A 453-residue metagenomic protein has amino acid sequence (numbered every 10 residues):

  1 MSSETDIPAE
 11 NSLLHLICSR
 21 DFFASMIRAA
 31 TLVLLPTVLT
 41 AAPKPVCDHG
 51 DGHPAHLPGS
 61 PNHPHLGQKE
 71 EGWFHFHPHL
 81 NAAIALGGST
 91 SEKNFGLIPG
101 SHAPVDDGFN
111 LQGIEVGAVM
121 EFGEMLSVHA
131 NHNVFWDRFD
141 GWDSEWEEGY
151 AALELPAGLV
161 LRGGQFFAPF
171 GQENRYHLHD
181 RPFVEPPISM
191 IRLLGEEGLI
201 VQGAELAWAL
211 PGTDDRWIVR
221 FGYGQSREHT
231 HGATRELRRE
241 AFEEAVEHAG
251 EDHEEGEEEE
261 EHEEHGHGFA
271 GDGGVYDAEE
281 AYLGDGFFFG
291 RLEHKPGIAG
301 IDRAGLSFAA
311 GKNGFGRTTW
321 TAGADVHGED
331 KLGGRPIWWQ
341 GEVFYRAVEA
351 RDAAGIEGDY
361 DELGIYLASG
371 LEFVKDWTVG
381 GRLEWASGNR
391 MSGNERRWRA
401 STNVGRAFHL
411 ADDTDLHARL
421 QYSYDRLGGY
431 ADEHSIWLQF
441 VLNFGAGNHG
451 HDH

Functional and structural regions predicted by a protein language model:
I17, F23, I27, L32-L35 (+4 more regions): N-terminal periplasmic/intermembrane-space "pro-region" immediately following the signal or transit peptide
G67-E92, P104-H229, G286, E293-G300 (+2 more regions): Outer membrane beta-barrel
E71-H77, A83, F95-G96, H294-N389 (+1 more regions): Detector for outer-membrane/organellar transmembrane beta-barrel domains, recognizing the amphipathic beta-strand
N81-G87, H132-F135, F166-A168, G222-S226 (+5 more regions): Outer-membrane beta-barrel pore domains and translocons
D107-I114, D143-E147, G198-Q202, G284-F288 (+4 more regions): Residues that define the transmembrane beta-barrel architecture of outer-membrane proteins
E115-G117, G149-A152, E205-A207, R291-E293 (+6 more regions): Outer-membrane beta-barrel architecture
S189-G311: Aromatic- and glycine-enriched pocket-lining scaffold segments that form the walls of small-molecule binding clefts
L206, V404-F408, D432-H453: Outer-membrane beta-barrel "beta-signal"
